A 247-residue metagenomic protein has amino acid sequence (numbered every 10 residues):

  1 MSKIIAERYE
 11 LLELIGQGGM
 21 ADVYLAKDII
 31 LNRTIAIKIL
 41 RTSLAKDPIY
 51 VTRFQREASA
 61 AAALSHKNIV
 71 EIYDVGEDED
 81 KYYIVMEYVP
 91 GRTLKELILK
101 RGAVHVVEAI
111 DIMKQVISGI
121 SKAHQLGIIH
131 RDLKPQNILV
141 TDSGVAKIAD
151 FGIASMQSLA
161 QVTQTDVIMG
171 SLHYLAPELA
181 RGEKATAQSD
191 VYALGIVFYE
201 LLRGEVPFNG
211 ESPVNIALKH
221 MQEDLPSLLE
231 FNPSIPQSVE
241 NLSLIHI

Functional and structural regions predicted by a protein language model:
L12-G18, V23: Protein kinase glycine-rich loop
R41-A63: AlphaC helix of the eukaryotic protein kinase fold
V75: Activation-segment/catalytic-loop signature of the eukaryotic protein kinase fold
E79-T93, L97, R101: Conserved short submotifs of the Hanks-type protein kinase catalytic core that shape the nucleotide-binding pocket
I112-M113: Activation segment signature within eukaryotic-like protein kinase domains
V116-I128: Protein kinase catalytic-loop region centered on the HRD/HxD motif
H173-I245: C-terminal lobe helix-coil module of Hanks-type protein kinase domains
